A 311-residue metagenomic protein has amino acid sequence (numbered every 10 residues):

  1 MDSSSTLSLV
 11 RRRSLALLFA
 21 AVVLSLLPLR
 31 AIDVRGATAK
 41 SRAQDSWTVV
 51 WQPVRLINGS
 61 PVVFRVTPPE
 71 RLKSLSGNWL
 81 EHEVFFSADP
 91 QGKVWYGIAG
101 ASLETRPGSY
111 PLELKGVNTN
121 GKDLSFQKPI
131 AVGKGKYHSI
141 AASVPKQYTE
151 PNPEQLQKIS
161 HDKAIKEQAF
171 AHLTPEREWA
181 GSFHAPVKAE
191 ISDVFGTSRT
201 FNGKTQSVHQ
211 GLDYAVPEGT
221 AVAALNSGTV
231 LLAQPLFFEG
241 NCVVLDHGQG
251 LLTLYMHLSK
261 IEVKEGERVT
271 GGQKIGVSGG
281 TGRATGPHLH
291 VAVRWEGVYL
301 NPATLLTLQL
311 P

Functional and structural regions predicted by a protein language model:
M1-V10: N-terminal secretory signal peptides that target proteins for export/translocation
R11-A16: N-terminal export leaders
L18-P28: Bacterial N-terminal signal peptides
I32-P129, K134: Cationic-aromatic interfacial patches
A39-D45, L173, G211, P311: Serine/threonine-biased, Pro/acidic-interspersed low-complexity stretches characteristic of secreted/cell-surface
V49-W51, L124-E239: Surface-exposed, glycine-biased beta-strand/turn segments
D89-G92, A131-G135, L258-I261, L305-L308: A short, sequence-level motif marking secondary-structure junctions
H184-P311: Catalytic cores of peptidoglycan-degrading enzymes
